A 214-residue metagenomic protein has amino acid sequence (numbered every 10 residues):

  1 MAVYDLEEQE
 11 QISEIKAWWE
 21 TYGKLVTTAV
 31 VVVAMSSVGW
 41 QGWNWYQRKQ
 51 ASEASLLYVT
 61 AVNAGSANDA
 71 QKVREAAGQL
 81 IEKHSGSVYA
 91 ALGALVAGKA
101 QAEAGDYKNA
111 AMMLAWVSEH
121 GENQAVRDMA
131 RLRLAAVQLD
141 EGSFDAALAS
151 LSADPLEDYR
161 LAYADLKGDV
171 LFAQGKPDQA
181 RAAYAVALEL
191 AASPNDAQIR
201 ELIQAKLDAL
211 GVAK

Functional and structural regions predicted by a protein language model:
M1-V32: N-terminal positive-inside, membrane-proximal cytosolic segments immediately preceding the first
L6, A51-S52, N68-Q71, V88 (+1 more regions): Short helix-capping and inter-helix turn/linker motifs at the boundaries of alpha-helical repeat units
Q9, S13-K16, S55, R74 (+3 more regions): Alpha-helical membrane and juxtamembrane elements of multi-pass inner-membrane transport and channel proteins
S36-L56: Transmembrane signal-anchor/signal-peptide helices with a preference for the extracytoplasmic
L56-L92: Short extracytoplasmic
H84, V88-Y89, K99-K214: Soluble extracytoplasmic domains of inner/organellar membrane proteins
L95-V96: N-terminal post-signal-peptidase region of extra-cytosolic proteins
